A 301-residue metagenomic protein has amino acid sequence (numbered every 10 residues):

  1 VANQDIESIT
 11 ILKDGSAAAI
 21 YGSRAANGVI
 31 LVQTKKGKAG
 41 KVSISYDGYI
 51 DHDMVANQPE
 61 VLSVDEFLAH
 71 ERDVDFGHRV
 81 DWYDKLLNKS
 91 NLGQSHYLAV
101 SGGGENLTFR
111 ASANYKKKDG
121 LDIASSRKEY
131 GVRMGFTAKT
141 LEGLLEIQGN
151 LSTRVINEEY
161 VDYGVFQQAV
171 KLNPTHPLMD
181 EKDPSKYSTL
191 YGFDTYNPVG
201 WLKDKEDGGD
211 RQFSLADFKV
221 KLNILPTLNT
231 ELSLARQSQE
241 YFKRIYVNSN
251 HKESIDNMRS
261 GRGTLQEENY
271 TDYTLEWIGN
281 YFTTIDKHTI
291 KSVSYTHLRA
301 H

Functional and structural regions predicted by a protein language model:
V1-K13: Short acidic/polar hinge/loop motifs at secondary-structure boundaries that mediate gating or recognition
A2-Q4, Y21-A26, S125-K128, Y163: Short, glycine-/polar-rich solvent-exposed loops and beta-turns at beta-strand/coil boundaries
A18-I20, D119-I123: A generic structural signal for short coil/turn motifs at secondary-structure boundaries
A19, A25-G48, H96-L98: N-terminal periplasmic accessory domains that precede and gate Gram-negative outer-membrane beta-barrel machines
T34-K36, G102-G104, Y115, M134-T140 (+3 more regions): Residue-level signature of outer-membrane beta-barrel architecture
K38-R79, L121-S125, G131-L215, E231-R299: Surface-exposed loop/interface segments of Gram-negative outer-membrane beta-barrel transport/assembly proteins
F76-S101, N106-K116, P184-N223: Outer-membrane beta-barrel transmembrane strand signature
